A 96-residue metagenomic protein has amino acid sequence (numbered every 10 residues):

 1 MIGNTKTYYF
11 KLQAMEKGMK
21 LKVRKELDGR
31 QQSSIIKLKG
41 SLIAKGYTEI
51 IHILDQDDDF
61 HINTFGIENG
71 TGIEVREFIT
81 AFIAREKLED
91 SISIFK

Functional and structural regions predicted by a protein language model:
M1-A14: N-terminal amphipathic/basic-hydrophobic helices that include classical n-h-c signal peptides and signal-anchor
L12-M15, I53-D55: Flexible hinge/switch segments at interdomain interfaces of large molecular machines
K17-K25, H61-G66: Short, hydrophobic beta-strand segments
R24-S34: Short, surface-exposed ligand-recognition loops at beta-strand->loop->(often short) alpha-helix junctions that present
I35-K39, E74-A84: Short amphipathic alpha-helices in soluble, non-transmembrane regions that often serve as interface/regulatory elements
I43-I51: Short amphipathic beta-strand starts and helix->beta connectors
I50-E77: Short, intrinsically disordered low-complexity segments
I51-H52, F82-K96: Conserved short beta-strand edge segments in small beta-sheet-based binding/regulatory domains
